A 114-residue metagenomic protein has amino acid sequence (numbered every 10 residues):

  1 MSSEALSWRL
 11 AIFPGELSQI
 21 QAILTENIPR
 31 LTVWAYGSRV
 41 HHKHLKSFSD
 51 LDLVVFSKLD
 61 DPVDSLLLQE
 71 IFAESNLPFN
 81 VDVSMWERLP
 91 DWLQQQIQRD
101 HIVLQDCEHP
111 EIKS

Functional and structural regions predicted by a protein language model:
M1-T32, V40-S47, F56-S114: Catalytic core of pol beta-like nucleotidyltransferases
D52-V54: Short, well-ordered beta-strand segments
